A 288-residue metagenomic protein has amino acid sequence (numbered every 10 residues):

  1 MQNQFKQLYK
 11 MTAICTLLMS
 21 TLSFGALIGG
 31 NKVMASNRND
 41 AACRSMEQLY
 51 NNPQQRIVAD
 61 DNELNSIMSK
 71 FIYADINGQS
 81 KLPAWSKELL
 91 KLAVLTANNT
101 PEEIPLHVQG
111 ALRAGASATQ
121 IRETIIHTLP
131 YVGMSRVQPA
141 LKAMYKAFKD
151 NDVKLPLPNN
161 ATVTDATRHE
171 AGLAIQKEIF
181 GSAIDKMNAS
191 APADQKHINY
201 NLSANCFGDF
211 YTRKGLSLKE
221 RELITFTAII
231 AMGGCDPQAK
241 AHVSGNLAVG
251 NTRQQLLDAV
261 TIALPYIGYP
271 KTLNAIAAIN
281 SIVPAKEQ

Functional and structural regions predicted by a protein language model:
Q2-T16: Bacterial N-terminal signal peptides that target proteins for export
T12-A26: Bacterial N-terminal signal peptides
L27-W85, V137-L218, A248, P265 (+1 more regions): Acidic, glycine/proline-rich low-complexity segments that act as flexible tails and inter-domain linkers
S66-F71, E88, P105-L106, N201-N205 (+3 more regions): A generic alpha-helix surface/boundary motif
K70-Y73, N77, L95-E103, P130: Short helix-loop boundary/capping segments at the starts of domains
P83, N99-R122, R136-K149, S217 (+2 more regions): Extended intrinsically disordered, low-complexity coil regions enriched in Ser, Thr, Gly, Ala and often Pro
S86-L95, T124-I125, E220-I230, A239 (+1 more regions): Short, structured motif recognition centered on aromatic/hydrophobic residues
T96, H127-M134, I230-A231, I262-Y269 (+1 more regions): A short structural micro-motif
